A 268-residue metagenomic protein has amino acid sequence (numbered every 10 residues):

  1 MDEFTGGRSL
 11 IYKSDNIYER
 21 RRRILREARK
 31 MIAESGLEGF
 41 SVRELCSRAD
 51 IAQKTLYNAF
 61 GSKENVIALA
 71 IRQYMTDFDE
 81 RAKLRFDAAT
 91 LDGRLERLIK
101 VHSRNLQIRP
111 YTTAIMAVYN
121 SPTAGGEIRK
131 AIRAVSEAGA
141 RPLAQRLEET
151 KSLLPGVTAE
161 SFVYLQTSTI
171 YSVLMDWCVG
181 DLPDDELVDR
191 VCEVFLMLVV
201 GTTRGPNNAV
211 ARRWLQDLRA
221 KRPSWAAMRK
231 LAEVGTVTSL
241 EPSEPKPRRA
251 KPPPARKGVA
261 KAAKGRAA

Functional and structural regions predicted by a protein language model:
M1-R8, P142-R146, V179-A268: C-terminal peripheral helix-coil segments that are non-catalytic and often amphipathic
Y12, A70-R97, R146: Amphipathic alpha-helical linker/stalk segments
I17-R29, L45, A70-Y74, F78 (+1 more regions): Generic hydrophobic, amphipathic alpha-helix propensity
R23, M31-N65, L69: Helix-turn-helix
L37, L153, V179-P183: Conserved hydrophobic residue
A82-P110, V163-Q166: Hydrophobic alpha-helical connector segments
K83, A124-T150, V157-M175, D189-E193: Amphipathic alpha-helical packing segments from all-alpha helical-bundle domains
N105-G126, R141-A144, M175-D176, V210-A211: Amphipathic alpha-helical segments used for helix-helix packing
